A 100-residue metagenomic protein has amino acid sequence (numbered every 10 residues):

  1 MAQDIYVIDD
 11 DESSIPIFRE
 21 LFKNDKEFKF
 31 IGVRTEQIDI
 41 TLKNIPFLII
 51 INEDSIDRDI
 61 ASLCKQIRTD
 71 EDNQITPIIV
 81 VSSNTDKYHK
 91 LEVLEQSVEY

Functional and structural regions predicted by a protein language model:
D11-E36: Two-component/phosphorelay signaling modules centered on CheY-like receiver
D11-S14, I51-R58, N84-K87: Short acidic, S/G/P-rich loop/turn micro-motifs used as interaction or catalytic elements
Q37, F47-E71: Conserved phosphotransfer microenvironments
T41-L42: Short hydrophobic patches on amphipathic alpha-helices that form coiled-coil/helix-mediated interaction surfaces
I45, D72-P77: His-Asp phosphorelay/catalytic-motif detector in bacterial-type signaling
R58-S62, T85-Y100: Alpha4 helix (beta4-alpha4-beta5 surface) of REC/receiver domains from two-component response regulators
